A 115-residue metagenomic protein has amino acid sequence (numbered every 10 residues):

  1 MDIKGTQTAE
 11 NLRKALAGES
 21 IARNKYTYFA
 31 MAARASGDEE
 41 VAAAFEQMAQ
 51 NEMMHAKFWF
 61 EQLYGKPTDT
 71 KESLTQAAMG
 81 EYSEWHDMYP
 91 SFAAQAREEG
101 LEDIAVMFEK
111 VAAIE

Functional and structural regions predicted by a protein language model:
M1-I114: Non-heme di-metal
